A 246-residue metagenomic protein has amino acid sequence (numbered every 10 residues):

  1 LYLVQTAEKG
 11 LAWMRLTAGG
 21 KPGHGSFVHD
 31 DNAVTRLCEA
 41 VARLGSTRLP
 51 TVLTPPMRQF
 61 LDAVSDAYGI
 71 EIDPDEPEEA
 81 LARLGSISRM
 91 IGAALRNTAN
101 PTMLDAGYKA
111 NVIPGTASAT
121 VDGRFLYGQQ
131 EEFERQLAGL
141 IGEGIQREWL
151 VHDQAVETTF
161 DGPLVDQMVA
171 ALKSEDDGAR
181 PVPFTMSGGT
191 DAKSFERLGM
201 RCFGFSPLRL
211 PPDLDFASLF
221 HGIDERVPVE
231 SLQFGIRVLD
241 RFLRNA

Functional and structural regions predicted by a protein language model:
Y2-F234, D240, R244: Metal-dependent amide/peptide-bond hydrolase catalytic core, centered on the "pita-bread" metallohydrolase fold
